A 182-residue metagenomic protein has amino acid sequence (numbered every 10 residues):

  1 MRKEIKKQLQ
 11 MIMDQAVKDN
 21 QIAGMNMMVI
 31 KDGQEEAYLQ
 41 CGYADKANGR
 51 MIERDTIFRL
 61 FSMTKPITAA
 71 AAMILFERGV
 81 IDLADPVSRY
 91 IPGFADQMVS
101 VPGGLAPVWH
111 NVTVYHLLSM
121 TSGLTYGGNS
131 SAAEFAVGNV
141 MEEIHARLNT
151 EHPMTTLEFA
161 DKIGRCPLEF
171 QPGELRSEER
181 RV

Functional and structural regions predicted by a protein language model:
M1, I5, L83, H110 (+1 more regions): Residue-level signature of the cytosolic catalytic core of signaling kinases
R2-L60, V80, A95-G104, D161-E169: Short, conserved catalytic-motif segment at the N-terminal edge
G24-N26, P86, L175: Residues at or immediately flanking beta-strands
K31, A70, E77: A cytosolic small-molecule/anion-sensing beta-strand core signal
R54, R59-M63, E77-N129, R165 (+1 more regions): Active-site helix/loop module of the DD-peptidase/beta-lactamase fold, centered on the serine-lysine SxxK catalytic
P66-A71, R181: Short amphipathic alpha-helical face segments that pack within enzyme cores and frequently flank/anchor catalytic
P102-A106, V112, L124-R181: Catalytic-site signature segments of enzymes, centered on catalytic residues
